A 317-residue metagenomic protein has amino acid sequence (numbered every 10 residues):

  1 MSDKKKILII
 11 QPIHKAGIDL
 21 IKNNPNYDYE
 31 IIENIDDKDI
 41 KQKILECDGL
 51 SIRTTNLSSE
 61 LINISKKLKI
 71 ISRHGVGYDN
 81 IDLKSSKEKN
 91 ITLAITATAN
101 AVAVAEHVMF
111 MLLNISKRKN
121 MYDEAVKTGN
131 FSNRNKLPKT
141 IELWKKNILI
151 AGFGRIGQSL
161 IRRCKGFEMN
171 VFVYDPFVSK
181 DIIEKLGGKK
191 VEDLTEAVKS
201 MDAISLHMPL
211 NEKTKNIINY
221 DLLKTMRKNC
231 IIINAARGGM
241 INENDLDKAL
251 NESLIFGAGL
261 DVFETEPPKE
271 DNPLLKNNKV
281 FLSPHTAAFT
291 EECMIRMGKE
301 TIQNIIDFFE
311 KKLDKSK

Functional and structural regions predicted by a protein language model:
M1-A94, K199, N219: An N-terminal-biased, well-structured beta-alpha scaffold segment characteristic of Rossmann-like dinucleotide-binding
Y29-I35, I52-R53, K127-N135, E184-V191 (+3 more regions): Short gly/ser/thr-rich secondary-structure transition/capping motifs
D48-G49, I70, A203, I231 (+2 more regions): Short, Asp-centered acidic motifs that coordinate Mg2+ and/or phosphate in catalytic or ligand-binding sites
T55, V76, D202, M208-L210 (+1 more regions): Short glycine-/small-residue-rich Rossmann-like dinucleotide-binding loops
S65-K69, K89-I91, M169, K228-C230 (+1 more regions): A short helix->loop->beta-strand "cap" motif at the edges of active sites that frequently abuts
K89-I91, A97-N147, S159-R162: Phosphate-binding beta-alpha-beta segment of Rossmann-like dinucleotide-binding domains, i.e., the NAD(P)
L93, N229-K317: Rossmann-like dinucleotide-binding domain for NAD(H)/NADP(H)
K136-K228: Rossmann-like dinucleotide/phosphate-binding beta-alpha-beta segment
